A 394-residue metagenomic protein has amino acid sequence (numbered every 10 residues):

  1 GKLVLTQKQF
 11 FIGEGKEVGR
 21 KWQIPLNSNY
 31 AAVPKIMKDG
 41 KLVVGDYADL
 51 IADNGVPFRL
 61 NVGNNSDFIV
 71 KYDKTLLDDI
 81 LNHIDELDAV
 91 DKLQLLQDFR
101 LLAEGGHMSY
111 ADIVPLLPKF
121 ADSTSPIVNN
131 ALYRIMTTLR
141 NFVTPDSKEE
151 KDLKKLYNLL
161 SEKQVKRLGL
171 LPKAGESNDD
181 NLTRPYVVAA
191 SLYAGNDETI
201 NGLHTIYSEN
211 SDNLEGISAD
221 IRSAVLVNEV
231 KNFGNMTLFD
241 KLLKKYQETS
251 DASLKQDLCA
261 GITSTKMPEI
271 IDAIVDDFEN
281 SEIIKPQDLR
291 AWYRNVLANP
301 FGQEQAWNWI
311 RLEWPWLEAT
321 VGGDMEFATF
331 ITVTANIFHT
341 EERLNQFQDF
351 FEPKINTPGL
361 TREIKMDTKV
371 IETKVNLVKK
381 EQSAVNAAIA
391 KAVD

Functional and structural regions predicted by a protein language model:
G1-D394: Non-catalytic accessory/interaction domains
